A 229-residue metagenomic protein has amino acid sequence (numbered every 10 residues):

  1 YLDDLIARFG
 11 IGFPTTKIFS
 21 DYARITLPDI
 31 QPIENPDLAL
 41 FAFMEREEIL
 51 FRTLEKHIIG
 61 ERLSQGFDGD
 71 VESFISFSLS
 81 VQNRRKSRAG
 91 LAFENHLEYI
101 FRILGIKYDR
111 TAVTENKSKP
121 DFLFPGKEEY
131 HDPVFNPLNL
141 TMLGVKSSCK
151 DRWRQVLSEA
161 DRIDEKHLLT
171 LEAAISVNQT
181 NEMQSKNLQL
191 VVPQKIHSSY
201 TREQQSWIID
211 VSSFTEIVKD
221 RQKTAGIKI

Functional and structural regions predicted by a protein language model:
D3-L91: Interdomain/boundary linker segments immediately adjacent to catalytic/signaling cores
D70-S118: Acidic-basic catalytic patches of nuclease active cores, encompassing PD-(D/E)XK and other metal-cofactor nuclease
R102, A160, Q184: Anion (oxyanion) recognition and catalysis
F122-S147, V156-S158, L168-L169: Conserved catalytic cores of phosphodiester-cleaving nucleases, focusing on short active-site segments
T141, D164-T170, N187-V191: Hydrophobic beta-strand segments of well-ordered beta-sheets in folded domains
K146-D151, L171-I175: Short beta->alpha connector loops
R152-L169, N178: Short, charged, amphipathic alpha-helix that recurs within catalytic cores of restriction-modification and other
A173-I229: Domain-level recognition of nuclease-like catalytic cores that cleave nucleotide substrates
